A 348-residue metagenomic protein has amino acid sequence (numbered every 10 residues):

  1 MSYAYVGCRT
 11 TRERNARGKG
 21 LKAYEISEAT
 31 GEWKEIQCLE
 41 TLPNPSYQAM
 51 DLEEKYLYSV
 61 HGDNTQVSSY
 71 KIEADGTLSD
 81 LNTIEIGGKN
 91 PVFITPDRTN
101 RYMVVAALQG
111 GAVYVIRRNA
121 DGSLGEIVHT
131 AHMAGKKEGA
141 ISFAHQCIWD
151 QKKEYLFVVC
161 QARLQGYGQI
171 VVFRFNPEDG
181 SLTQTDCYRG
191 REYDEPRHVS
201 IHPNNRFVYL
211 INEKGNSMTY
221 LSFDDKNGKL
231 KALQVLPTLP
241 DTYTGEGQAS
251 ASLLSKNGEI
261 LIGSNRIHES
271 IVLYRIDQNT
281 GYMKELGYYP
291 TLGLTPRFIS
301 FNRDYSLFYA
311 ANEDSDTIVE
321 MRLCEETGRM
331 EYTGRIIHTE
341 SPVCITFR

Functional and structural regions predicted by a protein language model:
R17, N44-S46, N90, F143 (+5 more regions): Beta-rich catalytic cores
Y24-G31, Y70-T77, V115-G125, V172-S181 (+3 more regions): Short loop/turn segments immediately following beta-strands, especially the blade-tip and inter-blade linker loops
K34-E40, S79-E85, V128-K137, T183-G190 (+3 more regions): A short beta-strand motif characteristic of beta-propeller blades
M50-E54, P96-N100, D150-K153, P203-N205 (+2 more regions): Residue-level detector of Asp-centered blade-edge/turn motifs that repeat once per structural unit in beta-propeller
L78-D150: Asp-box/WD-like beta-propeller blade repeats and closely related beta-sheet repeat scaffolds
E246-E313: Loop/turn-rich, solvent-exposed surfaces of beta-rich toroidal or solenoidal domains
